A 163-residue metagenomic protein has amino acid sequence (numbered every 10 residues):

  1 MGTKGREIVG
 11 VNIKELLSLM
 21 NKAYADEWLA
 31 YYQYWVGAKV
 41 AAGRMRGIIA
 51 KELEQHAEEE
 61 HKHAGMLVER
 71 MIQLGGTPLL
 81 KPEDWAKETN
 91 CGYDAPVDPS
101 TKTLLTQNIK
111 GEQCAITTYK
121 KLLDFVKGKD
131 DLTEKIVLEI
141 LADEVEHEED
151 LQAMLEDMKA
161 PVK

Functional and structural regions predicted by a protein language model:
M1-K163: Iron-associated oxidoreductase/ferritin-like identity signal
